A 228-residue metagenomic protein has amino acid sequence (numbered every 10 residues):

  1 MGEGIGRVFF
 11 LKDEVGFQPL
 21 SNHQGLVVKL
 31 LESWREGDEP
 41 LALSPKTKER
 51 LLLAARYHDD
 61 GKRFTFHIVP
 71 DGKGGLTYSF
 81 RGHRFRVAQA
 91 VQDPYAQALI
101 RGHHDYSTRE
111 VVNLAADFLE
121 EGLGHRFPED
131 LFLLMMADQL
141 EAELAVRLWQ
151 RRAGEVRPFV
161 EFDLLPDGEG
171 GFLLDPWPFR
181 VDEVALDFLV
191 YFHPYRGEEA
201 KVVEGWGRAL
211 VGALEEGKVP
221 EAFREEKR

Functional and structural regions predicted by a protein language model:
G6-G217: Divalent metal-dependent catalytic cores for phosphoryl transfer on phosphate-bearing substrates
L214, K218-R228: Helicase-associated low-complexity/disordered flanking segments
